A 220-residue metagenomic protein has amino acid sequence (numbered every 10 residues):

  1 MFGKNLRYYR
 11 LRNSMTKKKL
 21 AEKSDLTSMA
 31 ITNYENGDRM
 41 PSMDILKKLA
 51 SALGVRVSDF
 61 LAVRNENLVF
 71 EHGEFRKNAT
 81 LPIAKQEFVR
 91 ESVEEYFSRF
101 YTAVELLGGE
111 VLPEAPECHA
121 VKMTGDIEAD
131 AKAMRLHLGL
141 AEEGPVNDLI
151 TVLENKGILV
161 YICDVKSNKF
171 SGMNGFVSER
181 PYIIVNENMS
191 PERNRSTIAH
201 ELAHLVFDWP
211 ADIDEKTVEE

Functional and structural regions predicted by a protein language model:
M1-E220: Short juxta-domain linker segments that transition from a proline/glycine-rich, charged coil into a short amphipathic
